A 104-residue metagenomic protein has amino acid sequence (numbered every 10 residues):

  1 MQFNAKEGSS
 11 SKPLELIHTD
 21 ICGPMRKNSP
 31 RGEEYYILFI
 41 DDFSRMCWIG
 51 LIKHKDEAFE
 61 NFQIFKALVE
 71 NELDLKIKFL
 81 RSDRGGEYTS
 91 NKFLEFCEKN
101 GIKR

Functional and structural regions predicted by a protein language model:
M1-R104: Anionic group-binding determinants
